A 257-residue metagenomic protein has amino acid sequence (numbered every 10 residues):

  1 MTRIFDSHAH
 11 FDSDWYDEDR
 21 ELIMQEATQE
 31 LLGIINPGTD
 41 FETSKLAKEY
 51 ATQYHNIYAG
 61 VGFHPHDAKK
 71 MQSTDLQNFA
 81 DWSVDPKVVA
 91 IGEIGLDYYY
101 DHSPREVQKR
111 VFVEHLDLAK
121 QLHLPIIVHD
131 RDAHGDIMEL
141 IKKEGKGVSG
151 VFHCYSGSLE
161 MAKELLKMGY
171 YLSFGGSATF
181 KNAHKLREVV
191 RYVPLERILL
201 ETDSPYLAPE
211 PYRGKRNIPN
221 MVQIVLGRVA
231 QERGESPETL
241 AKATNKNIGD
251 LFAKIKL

Functional and structural regions predicted by a protein language model:
M1-L257: Mid-domain alpha/beta scaffold segments of enzyme catalytic cores
